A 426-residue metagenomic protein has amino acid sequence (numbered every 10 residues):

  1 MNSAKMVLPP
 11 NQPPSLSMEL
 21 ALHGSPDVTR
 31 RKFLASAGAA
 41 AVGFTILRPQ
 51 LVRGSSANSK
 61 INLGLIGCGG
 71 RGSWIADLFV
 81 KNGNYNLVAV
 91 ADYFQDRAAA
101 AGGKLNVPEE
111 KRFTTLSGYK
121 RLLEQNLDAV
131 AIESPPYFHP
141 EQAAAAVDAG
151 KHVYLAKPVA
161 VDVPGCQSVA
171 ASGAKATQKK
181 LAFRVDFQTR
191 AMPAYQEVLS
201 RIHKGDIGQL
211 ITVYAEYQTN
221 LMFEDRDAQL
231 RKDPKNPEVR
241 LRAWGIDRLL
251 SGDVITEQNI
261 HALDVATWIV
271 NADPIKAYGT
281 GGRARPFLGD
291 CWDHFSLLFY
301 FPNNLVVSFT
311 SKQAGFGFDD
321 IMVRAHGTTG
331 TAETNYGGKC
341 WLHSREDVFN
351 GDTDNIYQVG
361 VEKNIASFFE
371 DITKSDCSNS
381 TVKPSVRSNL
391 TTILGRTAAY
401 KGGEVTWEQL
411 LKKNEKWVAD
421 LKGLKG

Functional and structural regions predicted by a protein language model:
M1-V28: N-terminal secretory signal peptides
E19-K32, A41-N58, E404: N-terminal twin-arginine translocation
L20, S36-A41, W74, E257 (+5 more regions): C-terminal helical cap and adjacent loop that interface with cofactors, partners, or active-site loops
A40-L105, A266: N-terminal Rossmann-like dinucleotide-binding module
G67, Q178-V185, T189-G289, L297 (+3 more regions): Predominantly a Rossmann-like dinucleotide-binding segment in NAD(P)-dependent oxidoreductases
E110-I132: A structured beta-alpha segment of the ubiquitous adenosine-cofactor-binding alpha/beta core
P136, P140-R190, G205, G402: Beta-strand-loop-alpha-helix segment that lines the small-molecule cofactor/substrate pocket of alpha/beta enzymes
